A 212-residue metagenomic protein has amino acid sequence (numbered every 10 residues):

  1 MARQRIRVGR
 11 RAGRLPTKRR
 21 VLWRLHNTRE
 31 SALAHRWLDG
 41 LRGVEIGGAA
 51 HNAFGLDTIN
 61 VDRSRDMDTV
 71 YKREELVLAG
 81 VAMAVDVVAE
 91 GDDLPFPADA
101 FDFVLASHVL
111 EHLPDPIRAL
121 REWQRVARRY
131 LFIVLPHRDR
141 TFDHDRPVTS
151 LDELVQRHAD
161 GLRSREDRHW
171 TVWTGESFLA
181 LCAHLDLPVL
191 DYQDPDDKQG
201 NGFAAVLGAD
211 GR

Functional and structural regions predicted by a protein language model:
M1-R36: Membrane-proximal basic amphipathic "stem/tether" segments
N27-L33, G43-I46, I117-A119: Short alpha-helical segments and helix-capping/turn motifs at coil-helix boundaries
W37-D93: Class I SAM-dependent methyltransferase SAM/SAH-binding core
V88, I117-E122, V126-R212: S-adenosyl-L-methionine-dependent methyltransferase catalytic module, highlighting the catalytic core
P95-P97, P114, E153-L154: GHKL-family ATP-binding catalytic core of two-component histidine kinases
V104-L105: Hydrophobic beta-strand segment of the Class I
H108-H112: A short His-aromatic
